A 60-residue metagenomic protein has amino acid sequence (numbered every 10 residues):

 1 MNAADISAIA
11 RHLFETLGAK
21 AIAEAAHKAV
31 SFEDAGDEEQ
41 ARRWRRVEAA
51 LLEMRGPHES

Functional and structural regions predicted by a protein language model:
M1-H27, S31, A35, E39-R42 (+1 more regions): Long, non-catalytic architectural segments outside compact domain cores
